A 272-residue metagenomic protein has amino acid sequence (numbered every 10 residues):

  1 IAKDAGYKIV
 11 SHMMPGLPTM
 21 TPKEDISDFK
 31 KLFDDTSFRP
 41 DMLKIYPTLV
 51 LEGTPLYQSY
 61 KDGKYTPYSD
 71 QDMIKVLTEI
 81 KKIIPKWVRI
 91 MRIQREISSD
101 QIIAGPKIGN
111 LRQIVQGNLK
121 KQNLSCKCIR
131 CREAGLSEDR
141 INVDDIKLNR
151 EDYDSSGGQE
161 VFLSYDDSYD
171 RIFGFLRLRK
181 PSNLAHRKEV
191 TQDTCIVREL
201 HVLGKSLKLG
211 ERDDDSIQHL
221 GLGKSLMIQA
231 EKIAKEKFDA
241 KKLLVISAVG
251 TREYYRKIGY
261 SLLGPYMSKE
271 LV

Functional and structural regions predicted by a protein language model:
I1-P55, D70-S99, I196: Conserved C-terminal portion of the radical SAM core fold that forms the substrate/S-adenosylmethionine-binding
A5, H12, L136, V202-K205: Long C-terminal interaction/binding lobes of large macromolecular proteins
Y57-P67, R212-S216: Glycine-rich tight-turn/loop motif centered on a GG-T
K64-R177, N183: C-terminal accessory regions of radical SAM enzymes
T191-Q218: Conserved acetyl-CoA binding element of GNAT-fold acetyltransferases
D213-I233: Conserved acetyl-CoA-binding loop-helix of GNAT-fold acetyltransferases
K232-S247: Conserved GNAT acetyl-CoA-binding A-motif
S247-Y266: Conserved active-site alpha-helix within GNAT-family acetyltransferase domains
